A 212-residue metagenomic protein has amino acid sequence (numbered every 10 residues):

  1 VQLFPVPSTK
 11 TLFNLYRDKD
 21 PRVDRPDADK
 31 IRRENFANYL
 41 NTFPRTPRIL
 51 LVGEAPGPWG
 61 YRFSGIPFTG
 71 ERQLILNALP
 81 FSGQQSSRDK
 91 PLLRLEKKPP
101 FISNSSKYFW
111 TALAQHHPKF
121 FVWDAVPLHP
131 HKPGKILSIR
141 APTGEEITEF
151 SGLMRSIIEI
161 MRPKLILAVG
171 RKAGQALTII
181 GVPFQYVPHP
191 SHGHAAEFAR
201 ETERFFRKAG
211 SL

Functional and structural regions predicted by a protein language model:
V1-L167, A173-Q175, I180, Q185 (+1 more regions): A polyanion-binding, active-site-adjacent surface
S86, V182-L212: Short, flexible loop segments at boundaries between secondary-structure elements
